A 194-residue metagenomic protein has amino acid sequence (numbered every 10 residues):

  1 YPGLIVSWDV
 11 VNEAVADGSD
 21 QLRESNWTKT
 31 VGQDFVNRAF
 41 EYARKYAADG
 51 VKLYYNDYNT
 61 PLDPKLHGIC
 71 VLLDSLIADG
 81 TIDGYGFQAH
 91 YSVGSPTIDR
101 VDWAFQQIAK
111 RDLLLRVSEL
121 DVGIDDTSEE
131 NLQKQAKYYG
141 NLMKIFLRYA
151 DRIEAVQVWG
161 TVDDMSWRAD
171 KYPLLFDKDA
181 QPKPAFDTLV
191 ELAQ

Functional and structural regions predicted by a protein language model:
Y1, Y46-V51, I77-T81, Y149-R152: Short helix-capping segments at alpha-helix termini
G3-L4, D9-K45, P96-Q194: Aromatic-rich peripheral "rim/lid" segments of glycoside hydrolase catalytic domains that contact and position glycan
N12, D57-N59, Y91: Short, flexible loop/turn elements at secondary-structure junctions
D20-Q21, L62-A78, T97-F105: Distinct, well-ordered alpha-helical segments
L53, P61-L62: Beta-propeller domains
Y54-N56, G84-Q88, R116-E119: Short, conserved beta-strand edge motifs with alternating hydrophobic and charged residues
D74, D83, A155-Q157: A general secondary-structure boundary signal
I82, A89-H90, G94, W159-G160: His-enriched metal-coordination microenvironments in redox/metal-binding proteins
